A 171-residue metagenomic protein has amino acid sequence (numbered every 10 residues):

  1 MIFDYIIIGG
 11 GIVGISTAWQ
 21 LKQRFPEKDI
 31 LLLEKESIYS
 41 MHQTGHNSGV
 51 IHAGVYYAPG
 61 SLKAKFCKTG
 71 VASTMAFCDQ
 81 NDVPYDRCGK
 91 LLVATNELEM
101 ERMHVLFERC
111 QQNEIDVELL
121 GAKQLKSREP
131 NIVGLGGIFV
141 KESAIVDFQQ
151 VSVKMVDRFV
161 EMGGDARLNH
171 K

Functional and structural regions predicted by a protein language model:
M1-V13, L31: Beta1/beta-strand and adjacent pyrophosphate-binding region of the FAD-binding site in flavoprotein oxidoreductases
A18, K22, R158: Gly/Ala-rich phosphate-binding loop of Rossmann-like dinucleotide-binding domains, activating on the conserved
K22-H46: Glycine-rich FAD pyrophosphate-binding loop
E34, R87, G121-A122, L168-H170: Short loop/edge segments at beta-strand edges and connector loops that shape dinucleotide/nucleotide cofactor-binding
H46, L98-E101, R128-L135: A short, glycine/Asx- and small/polar-enriched loop/turn that sits immediately N-terminal to a beta-strand
G49-Q124: Dinucleotide-binding Rossmann-like beta1-alpha1 core, especially the glycine-rich loop that anchors the ADP
I138-K171: Helical element adjacent to the flavin cofactor pocket in flavoenzyme catalytic cores
